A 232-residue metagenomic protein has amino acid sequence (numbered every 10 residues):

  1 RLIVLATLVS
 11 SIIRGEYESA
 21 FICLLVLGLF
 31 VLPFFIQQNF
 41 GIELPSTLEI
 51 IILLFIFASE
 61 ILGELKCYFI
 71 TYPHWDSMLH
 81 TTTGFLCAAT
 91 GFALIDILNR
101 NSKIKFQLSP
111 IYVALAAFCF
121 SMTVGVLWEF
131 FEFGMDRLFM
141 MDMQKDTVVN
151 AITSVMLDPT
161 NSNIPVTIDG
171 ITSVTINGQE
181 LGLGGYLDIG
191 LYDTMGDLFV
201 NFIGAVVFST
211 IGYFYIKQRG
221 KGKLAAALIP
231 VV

Functional and structural regions predicted by a protein language model:
I12-E18, N39-I42, L65-W75: Membrane-interface helix caps and helix-loop-helix hairpins in membrane proteins
L24-L25, E43-L54, S77-H80: Cytoplasmic-side transmembrane-helix entry/capping segments in multi-pass membrane proteins
F30-F34, F55-E60, A117, S121-W128 (+1 more regions): Alpha-helical transmembrane segments of multi-pass membrane proteins
I36-T47, S102-L108: Membrane-interface helix-boundary motifs at transmembrane edges
P45, F106-V124: Interfacial segments of alpha-helical transmembrane regions
L65-D76, G125-F208: Interfacial helix-loop-helix junctions of multi-pass membrane proteins
T82-N99, R137-M143, I203-K217: Membrane-interfacial alpha-helical segments at the cytosolic side of multi-pass membrane proteins
G222-V232: Short, highly charged, low-complexity non-transmembrane loops/tails of multi-pass membrane proteins
